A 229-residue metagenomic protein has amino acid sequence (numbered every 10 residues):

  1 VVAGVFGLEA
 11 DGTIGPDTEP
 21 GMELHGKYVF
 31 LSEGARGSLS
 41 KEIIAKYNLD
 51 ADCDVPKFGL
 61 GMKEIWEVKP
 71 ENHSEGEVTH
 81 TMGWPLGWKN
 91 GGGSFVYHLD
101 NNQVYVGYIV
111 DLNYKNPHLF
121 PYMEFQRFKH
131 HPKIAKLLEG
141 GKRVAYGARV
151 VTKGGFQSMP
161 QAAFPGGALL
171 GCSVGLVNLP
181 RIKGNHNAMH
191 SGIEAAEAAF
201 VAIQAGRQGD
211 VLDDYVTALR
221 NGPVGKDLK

Functional and structural regions predicted by a protein language model:
V1-K136, G175, E194, A198: Predominantly flavin-linked oxidoreductase catalytic cores and closely associated redox partners
E19, A51, P180-A188: Alpha-helix N-cap/helix-initiation motif
E64-K69, G147-V150, T217-G225: Short, conserved secondary-structure transition motifs
Y108, G171, L219: Active-site proximal loops enriched in glycine and acidic residues that flank catalytic Cys/His/Asp and coordinate
K136-G147, R207-L212: Flexible, glycine/charged-enriched surface loops at secondary-structure junctions
A148-L179: FAD-binding beta-loop-beta segment adjacent to the flavin cofactor pocket
G166-G167, A188-S191: A glycine-rich, aromatic-flanked flexible loop/lid motif
G175-R181, I193, E197-K229: Active-site-proximal substrate-binding core of FAD-dependent oxidoreductases
